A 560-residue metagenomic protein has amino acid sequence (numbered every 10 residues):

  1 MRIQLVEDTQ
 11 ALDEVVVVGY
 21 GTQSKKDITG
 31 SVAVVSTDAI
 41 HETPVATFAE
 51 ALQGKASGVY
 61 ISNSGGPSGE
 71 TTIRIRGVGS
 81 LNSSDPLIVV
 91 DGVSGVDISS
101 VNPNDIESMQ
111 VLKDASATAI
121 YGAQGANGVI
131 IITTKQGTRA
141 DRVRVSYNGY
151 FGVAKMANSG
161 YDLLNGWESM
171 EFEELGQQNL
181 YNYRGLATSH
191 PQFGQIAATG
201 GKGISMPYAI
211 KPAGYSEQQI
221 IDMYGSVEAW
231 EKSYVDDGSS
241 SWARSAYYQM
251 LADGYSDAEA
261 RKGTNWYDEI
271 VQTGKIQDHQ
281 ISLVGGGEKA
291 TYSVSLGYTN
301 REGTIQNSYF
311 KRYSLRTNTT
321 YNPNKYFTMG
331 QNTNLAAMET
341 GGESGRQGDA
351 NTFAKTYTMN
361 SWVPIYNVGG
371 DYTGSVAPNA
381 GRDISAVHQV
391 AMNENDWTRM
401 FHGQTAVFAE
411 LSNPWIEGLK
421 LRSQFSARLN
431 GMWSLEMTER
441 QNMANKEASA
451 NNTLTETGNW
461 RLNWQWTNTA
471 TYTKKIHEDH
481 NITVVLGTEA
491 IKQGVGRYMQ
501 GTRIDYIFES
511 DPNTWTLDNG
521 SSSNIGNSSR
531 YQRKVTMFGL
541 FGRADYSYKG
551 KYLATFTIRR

Functional and structural regions predicted by a protein language model:
M1-E302, Q306-R316, Y321, T328-G330 (+2 more regions): Short, small/polar-rich motifs associated with maturation and membrane association, primarily at protein termini
G54, S62-S64, A252-K289, E439 (+2 more regions): Outer-membrane beta-barrel transmembrane domain signature of Gram-negative proteins, especially the mid-to-C-terminal
V90-D91, V368, Y548: Structural motif
I106, L315-T317, S423, W466-N468 (+3 more regions): Extended, hydrophobic alpha-helical segments in both membrane/secreted and soluble proteins
V145-G149, V294, Q331, V407 (+3 more regions): Membrane-embedded beta-strand positions of outer-membrane beta-barrel proteins
E168-Q178, S240-R261, A350-Q389, E439-L454 (+1 more regions): Surface-exposed loop/turn segments flanking beta-strands in extracellular/periplasmic regions
Y215, G225, T304-S314, T320-N322 (+6 more regions): Small-side-chain secondary-structure face that scaffolds active or pore-lining regions
K289-Y292, Y326-M329, I416-L419, H480 (+1 more regions): Repeated loop/turn-to-beta-strand initiation elements of outer-membrane beta-barrel proteins
